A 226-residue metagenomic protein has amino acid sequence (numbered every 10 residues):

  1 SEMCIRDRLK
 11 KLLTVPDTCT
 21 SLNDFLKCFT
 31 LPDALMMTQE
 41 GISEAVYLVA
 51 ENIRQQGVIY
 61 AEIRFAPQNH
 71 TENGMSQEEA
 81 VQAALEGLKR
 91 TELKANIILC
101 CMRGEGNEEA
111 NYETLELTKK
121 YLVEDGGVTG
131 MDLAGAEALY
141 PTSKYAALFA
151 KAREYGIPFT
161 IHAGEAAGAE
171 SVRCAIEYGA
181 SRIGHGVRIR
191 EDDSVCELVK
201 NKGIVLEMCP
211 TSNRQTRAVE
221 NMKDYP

Functional and structural regions predicted by a protein language model:
M3-I5: Short, small-residue-biased leader/transition segments that mark boundaries at the very start of proteins
L12-Q39, M131: Polyampholytic, low-complexity intrinsically disordered segments
D24-A34, A50-N73, K94-C100: Divalent metal-dependent hydrolysis catalytic cores, especially in the metallo-beta-lactamase
A34-Y47, E78: Glycine-rich anion/phosphate-binding loops
A61-I63, M131, I183: Hydrophobic residues within beta-strands of alpha/beta enzymes
A66-Q68, C100-G106, L133-A138, H162-A166 (+2 more regions): Active-site beta-loop-alpha junctions enriched in small/polar residues
N69-E79, A138-T142, E177-H185, S212: Glycine-rich tight-turn/loop motif centered on a GG-T
V81-R90, N96, E109-G130, L139-I161 (+3 more regions): Histidine/acidic residue-rich metal-binding segments in metalloenzymes
